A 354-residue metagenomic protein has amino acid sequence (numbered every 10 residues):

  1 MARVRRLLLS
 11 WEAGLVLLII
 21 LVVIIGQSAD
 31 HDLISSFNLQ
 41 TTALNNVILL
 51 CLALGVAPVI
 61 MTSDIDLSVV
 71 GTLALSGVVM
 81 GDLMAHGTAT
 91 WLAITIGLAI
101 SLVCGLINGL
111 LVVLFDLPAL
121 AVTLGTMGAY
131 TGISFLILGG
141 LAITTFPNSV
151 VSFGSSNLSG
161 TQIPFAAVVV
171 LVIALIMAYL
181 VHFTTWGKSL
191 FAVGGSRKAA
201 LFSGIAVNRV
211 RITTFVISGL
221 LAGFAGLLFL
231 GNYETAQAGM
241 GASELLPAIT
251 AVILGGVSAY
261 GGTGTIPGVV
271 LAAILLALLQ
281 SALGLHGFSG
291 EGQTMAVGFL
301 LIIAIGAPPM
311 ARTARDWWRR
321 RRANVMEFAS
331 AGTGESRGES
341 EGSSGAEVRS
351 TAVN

Functional and structural regions predicted by a protein language model:
M1-I24, F202-R209, L283-N354: Cytosolic-side transmembrane-helix boundaries in multi-pass membrane proteins
A2-L7, I60, I65, A85 (+4 more regions): Short loop segments and helix-boundary regions at transmembrane helix junctions of multi-pass inner-membrane proteins
L15-Q27, V56, M127, T131-G132 (+5 more regions): Hydrophobic core segments of alpha-helical transmembrane domains in multi-pass membrane transport and ion-translocation
L18-I34, T62, F135-L138, A142-I143 (+2 more regions): Structural signal for alpha-helical transmembrane segments and their membrane-water exit/capping regions in multi-pass
I20-H86, L110-L117, V252, G256-I266 (+1 more regions): Single transmembrane alpha-helix segments in multi-pass membrane proteins
A89-G97, L102-N108, V112, G160-Q237: Helix-loop-helix "hairpin" substructures at the membrane interface of multi-pass membrane proteins
F115, A119-F183, V210-T213, N232-G241 (+5 more regions): Transmembrane helix-bundle core of multi-pass membrane transporters and related energy-transducing complexes
A222, N232-G298: Transmembrane alpha-helical segments in multi-pass inner-membrane proteins
